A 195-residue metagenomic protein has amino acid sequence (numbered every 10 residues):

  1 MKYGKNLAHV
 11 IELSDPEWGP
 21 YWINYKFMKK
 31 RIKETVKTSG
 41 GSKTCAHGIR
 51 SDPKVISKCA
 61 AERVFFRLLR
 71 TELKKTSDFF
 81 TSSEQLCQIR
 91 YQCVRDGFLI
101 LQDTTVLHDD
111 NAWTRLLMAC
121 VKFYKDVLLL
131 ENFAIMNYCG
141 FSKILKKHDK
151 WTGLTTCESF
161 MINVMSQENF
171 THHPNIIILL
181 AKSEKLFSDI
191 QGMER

Functional and structural regions predicted by a protein language model:
M1-K150, T155, F160-M161, S166-F170 (+2 more regions): Phospho-regulated, Ser/Thr/Pro-rich intrinsically disordered or coiled-coil terminal scaffolds of eukaryotic
